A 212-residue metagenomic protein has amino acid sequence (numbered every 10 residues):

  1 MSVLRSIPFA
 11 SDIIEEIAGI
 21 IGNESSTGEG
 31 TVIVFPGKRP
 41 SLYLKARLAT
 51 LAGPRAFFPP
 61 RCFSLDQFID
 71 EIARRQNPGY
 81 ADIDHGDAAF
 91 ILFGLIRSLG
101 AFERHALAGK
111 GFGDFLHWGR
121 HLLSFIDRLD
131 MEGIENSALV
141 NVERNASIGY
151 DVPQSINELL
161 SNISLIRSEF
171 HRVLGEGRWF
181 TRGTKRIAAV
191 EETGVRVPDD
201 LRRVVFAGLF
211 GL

Functional and structural regions predicted by a protein language model:
M1-I21: N- or domain-start disorder-to-order transition segments that initiate the globular core
F9, R39-P40, G211: Short, glycine-/Ser/Thr-/acidic-enriched flexible segments
S25, E29-T31, D200-R203: Short coil/turn segments at beta-strand junctions that form active-site/ligand-binding loops
G28-P40: Conserved RecA-like ASCE P-loop NTPase motor core of nucleic-acid helicases/translocases
V34-F35, C62-F63, V205-F206: Short hydrophobic beta-strand that contains or immediately precedes a catalytic carboxylate
K38-P198: Basic/charged alpha-beta structural segments of nucleotide/phosphate-handling enzymes
V197, R203-L212: Extended, H/D-rich, highly charged conserved domains that either
